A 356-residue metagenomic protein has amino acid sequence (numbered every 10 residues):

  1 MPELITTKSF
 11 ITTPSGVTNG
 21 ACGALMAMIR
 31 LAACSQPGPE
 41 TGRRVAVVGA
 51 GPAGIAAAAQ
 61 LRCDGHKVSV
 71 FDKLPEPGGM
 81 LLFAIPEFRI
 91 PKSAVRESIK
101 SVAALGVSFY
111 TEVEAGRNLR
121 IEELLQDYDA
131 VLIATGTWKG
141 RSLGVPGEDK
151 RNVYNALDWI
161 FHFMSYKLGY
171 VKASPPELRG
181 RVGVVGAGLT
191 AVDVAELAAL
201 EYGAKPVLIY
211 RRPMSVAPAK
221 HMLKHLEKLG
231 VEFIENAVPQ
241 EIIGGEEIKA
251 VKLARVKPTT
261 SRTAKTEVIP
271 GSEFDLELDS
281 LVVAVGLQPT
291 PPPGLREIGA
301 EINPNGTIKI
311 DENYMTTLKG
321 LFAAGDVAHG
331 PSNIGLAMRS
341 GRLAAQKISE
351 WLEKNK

Functional and structural regions predicted by a protein language model:
M1-E3: Local cysteine-cluster metal-coordination motifs and their immediate loop/turn environment, predominantly Fe-S cluster
T6-K8: Alpha-helix boundary/capping motif
G23-P39, S101-E114, G140-Y202, P304-N313: Glycine-rich dinucleotide-binding loop and its adjacent helix/turn
T41-R44, E112, L178-R181, N236 (+2 more regions): Phosphate-coordination loops involved in phosphoryl transfer and adenosine-cofactor binding
R43-A115, R141, L189-I243, I302-P304 (+1 more regions): Beta1-alpha1 glycine-rich phosphate/pyrophosphate-binding loop at the start of Rossmann-like nucleotide-binding domains
R44-V48, R96-V145, E241-K252, S280-V282 (+1 more regions): Feature captures the FAD/FMN-dependent oxidoreductase FAD-binding
D149-R179, S261-P331: FAD-site-proximal beta/loop scaffold in flavoenzymes
V194, V327-N355: A conserved FAD-binding loop/helix module that cradles the flavin
